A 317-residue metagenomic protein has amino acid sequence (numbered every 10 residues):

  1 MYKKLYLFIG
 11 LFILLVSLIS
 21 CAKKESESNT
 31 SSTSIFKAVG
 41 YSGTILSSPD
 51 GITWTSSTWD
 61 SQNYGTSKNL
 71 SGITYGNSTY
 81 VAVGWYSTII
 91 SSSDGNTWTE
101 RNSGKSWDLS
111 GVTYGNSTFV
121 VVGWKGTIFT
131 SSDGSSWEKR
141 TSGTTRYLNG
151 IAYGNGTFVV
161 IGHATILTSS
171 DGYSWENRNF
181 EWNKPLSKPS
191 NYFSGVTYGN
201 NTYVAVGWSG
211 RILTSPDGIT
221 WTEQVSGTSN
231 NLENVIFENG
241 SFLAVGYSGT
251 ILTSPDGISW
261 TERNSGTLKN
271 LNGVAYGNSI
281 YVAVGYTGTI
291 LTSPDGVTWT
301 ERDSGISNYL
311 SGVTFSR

Functional and structural regions predicted by a protein language model:
M1-F8: Bacterial N-terminal signal peptides that target proteins for export
Y2, L14-I35: Bacterial Sec-dependent N-terminal signal peptides
E27-R317: Residue-level hotspots at or immediately adjacent to binding/recognition sites across diverse folds
